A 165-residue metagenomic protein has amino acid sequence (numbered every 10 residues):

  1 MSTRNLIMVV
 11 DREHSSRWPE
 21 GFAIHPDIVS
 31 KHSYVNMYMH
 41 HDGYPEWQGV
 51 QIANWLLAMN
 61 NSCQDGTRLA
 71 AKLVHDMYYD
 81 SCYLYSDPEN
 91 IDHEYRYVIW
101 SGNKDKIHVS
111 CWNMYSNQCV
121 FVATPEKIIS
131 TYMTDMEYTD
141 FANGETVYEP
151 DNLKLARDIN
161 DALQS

Functional and structural regions predicted by a protein language model:
M1-G43: Short, extreme N-terminal segment that most often corresponds to the first beta-strand
G21, K31-C63, L69, L73: N-terminal low-complexity, intrinsically disordered "leader/linker" segments enriched in small/polar and basic residues
I28, P45, Y85-D87: Alpha-helical interaction segments
I52-S165: Low-complexity intrinsically disordered segments
